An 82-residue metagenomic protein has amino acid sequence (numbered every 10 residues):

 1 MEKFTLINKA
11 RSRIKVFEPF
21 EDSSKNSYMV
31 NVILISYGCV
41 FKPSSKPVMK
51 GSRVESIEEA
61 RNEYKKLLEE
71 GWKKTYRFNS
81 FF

Functional and structural regions predicted by a protein language model:
M1-K66, E70, R77-F82: Terminus-proximal functional modules
